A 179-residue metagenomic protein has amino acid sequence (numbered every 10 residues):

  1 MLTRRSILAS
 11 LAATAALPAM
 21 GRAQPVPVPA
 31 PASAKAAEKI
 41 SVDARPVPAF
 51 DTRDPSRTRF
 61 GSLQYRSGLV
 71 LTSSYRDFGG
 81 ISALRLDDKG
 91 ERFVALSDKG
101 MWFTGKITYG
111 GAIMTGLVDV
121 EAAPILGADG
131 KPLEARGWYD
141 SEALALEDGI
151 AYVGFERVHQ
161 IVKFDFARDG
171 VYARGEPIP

Functional and structural regions predicted by a protein language model:
L2, A9-A13, M20-P179: Sequence/structural signature of beta-propeller domains
